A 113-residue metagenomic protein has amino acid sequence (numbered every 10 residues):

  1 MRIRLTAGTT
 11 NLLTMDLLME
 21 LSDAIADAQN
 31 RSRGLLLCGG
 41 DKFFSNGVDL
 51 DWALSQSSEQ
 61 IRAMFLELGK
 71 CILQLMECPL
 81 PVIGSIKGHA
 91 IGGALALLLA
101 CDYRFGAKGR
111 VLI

Functional and structural regions predicted by a protein language model:
M1-C38, L73, E77: Conserved CoA-thioester-binding segment of acyl-CoA-metabolizing enzymes
N11, K42, V111: Glycine-centered loop/turn positions within well-structured domains that cap or flank conserved ligand/cofactor-binding
L12, S45, G93: Residues that form or flank phosphate/diphosphate-binding pockets in enzymes that use nucleotide phosphates
M19-E20, R31, G39-C71, A90: Glycine- (often His-adjacent) and acidic-residue-rich active-site loop that binds/positions the CoA thioester
L35-G39, V82-S85: Short beta-strand segments at enzyme active-site cores
L37, D49, L97-L99: Hydrophobic/aromatic residues within transmembrane alpha-helices of multi-pass small-molecule transporters
I72-I113: Glycine-rich beta-to-alpha active-site loop
